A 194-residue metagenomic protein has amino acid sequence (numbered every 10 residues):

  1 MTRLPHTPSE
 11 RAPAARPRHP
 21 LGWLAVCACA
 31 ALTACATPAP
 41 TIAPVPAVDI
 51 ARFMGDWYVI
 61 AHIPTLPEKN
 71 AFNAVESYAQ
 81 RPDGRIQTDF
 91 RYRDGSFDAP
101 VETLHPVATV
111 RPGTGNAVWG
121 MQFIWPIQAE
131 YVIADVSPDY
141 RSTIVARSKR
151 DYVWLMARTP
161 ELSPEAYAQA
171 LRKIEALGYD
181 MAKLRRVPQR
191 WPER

Functional and structural regions predicted by a protein language model:
T2-L4, C29, C35-R194: A beta-rich soluble binding module of mature secreted/lumenal proteins
L4-L24: Bacterial N-terminal signal peptides that target proteins for export
W23-A31: Short, contiguous, helix-prone interaction/anchoring segments in small proteins
